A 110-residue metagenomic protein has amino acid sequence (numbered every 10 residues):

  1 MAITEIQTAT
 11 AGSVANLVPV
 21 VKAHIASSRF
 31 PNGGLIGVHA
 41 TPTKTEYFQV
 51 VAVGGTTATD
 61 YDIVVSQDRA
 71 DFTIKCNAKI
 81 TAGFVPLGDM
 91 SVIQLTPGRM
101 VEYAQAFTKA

Functional and structural regions predicted by a protein language model:
M1-A110: Terminus-proximal functional modules
